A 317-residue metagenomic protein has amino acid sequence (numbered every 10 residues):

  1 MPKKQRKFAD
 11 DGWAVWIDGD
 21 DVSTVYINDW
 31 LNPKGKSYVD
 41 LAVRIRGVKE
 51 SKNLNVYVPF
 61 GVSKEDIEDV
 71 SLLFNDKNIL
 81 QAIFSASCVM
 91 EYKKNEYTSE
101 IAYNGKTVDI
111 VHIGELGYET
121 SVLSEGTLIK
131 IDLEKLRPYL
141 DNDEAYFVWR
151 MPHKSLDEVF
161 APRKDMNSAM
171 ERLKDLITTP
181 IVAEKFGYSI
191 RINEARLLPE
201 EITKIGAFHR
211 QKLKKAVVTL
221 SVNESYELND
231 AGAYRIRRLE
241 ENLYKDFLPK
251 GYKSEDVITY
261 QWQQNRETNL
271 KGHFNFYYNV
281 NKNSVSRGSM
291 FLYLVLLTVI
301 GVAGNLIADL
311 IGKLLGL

Functional and structural regions predicted by a protein language model:
M1-A145: N-terminal pre-first-transmembrane soluble regions of secretory-pathway and organelle membrane proteins
K36-D40, N53, E144-V148, K215-V217 (+2 more regions): Intrinsic-disorder/low-complexity, polar/charged segments enriched in Ser/Thr/Lys/Arg/Asp/Glu/Gln
I45-K49, F60-K64, M151-D157, V222-Y226 (+1 more regions): Beta-strand elements of well-folded, non-transmembrane domains
L73-D76, T179-A183, L248-S254, A308-L310: Short C-terminal domain-edge/linker segments immediately following a structured domain
E115-E158, L270-G288: Low-complexity, intrinsically disordered segments enriched in Ser/Thr together with acidic residues
K130-L239: Surface-exposed, acidic/Ser/Thr-rich flexible loop segments
F208-S286: Membrane-proximal, non-transmembrane alpha-helical segments
K282-L317: Hydrophobic, helix-forming membrane-interacting segments
